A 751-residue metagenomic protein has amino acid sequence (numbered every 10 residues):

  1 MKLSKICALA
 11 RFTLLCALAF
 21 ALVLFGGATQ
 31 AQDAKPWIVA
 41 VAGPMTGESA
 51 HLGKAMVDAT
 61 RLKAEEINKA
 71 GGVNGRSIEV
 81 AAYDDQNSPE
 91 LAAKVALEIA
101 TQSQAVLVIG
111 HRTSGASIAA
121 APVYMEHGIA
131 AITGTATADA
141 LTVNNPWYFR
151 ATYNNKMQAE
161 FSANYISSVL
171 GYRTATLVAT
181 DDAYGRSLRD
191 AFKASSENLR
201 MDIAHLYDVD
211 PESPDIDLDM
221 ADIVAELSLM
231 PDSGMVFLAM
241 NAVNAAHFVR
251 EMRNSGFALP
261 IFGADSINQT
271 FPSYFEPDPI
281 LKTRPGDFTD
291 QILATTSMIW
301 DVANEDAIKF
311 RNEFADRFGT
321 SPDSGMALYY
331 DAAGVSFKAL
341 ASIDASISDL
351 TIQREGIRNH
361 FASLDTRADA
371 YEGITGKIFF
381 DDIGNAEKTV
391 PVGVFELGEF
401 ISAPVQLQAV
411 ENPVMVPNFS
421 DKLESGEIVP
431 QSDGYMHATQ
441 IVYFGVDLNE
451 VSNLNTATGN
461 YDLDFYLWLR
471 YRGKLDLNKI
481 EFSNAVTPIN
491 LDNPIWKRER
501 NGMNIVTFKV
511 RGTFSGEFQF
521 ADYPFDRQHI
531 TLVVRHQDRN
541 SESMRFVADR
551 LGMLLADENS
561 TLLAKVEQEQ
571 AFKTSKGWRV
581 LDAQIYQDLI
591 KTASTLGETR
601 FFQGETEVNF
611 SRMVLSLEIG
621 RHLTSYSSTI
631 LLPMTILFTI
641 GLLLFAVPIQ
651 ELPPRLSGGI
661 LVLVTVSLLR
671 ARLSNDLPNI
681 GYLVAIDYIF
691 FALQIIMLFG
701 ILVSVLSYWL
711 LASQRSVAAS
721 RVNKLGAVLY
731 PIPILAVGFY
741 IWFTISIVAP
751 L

Functional and structural regions predicted by a protein language model:
P36-I38, H51-D58, E66, A70-T142 (+1 more regions): Beta-alpha junction/loop-to-helix N-cap segments that form part of ligand/metal-binding clefts
W37, T366-A438: Solvent-exposed, acidic/polar segments of extracytosolic/periplasmic ligand-binding ectodomains
K94, A138-A140, W147-S255, D301-V302: Extracellular/periplasmic Venus flytrap/periplasmic-binding protein
I99-R112, I132-G134, T174-A179, P231-F248 (+2 more regions): Periplasmic-binding protein-like
E251-Y330, S342-I347: Extracellular/periplasmic periplasmic-binding protein-like sensory domains
R317-M326, K338-F400: Segments of small-molecule ligand-sensing domains
V414-L652, N675-G681, A685, A712: Non-transmembrane, solvent-exposed beta-strand/loop segments in proteins with extracellular/lumenal exposure or large
L623-L751: Hydrophobic alpha-helical transmembrane segments of membrane proteins
